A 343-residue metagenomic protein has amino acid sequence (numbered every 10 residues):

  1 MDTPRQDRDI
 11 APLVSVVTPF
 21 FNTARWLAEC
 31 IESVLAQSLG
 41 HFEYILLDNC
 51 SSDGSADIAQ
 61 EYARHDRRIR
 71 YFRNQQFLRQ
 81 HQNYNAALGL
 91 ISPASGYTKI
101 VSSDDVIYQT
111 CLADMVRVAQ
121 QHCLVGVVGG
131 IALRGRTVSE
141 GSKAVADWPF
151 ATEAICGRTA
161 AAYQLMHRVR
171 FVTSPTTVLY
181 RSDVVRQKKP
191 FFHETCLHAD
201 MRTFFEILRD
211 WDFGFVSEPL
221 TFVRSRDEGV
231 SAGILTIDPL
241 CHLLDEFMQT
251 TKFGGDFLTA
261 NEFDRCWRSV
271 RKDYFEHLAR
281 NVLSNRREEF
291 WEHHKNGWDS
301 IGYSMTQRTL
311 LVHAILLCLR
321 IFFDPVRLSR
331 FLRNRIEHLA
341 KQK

Functional and structural regions predicted by a protein language model:
N22-A36: Short, well-formed alpha-helical segments that are part of the catalytic scaffolds of diverse glycosyltransferases
S33, D48-D57, Q76: A conserved acidic beta->alpha catalytic loop
F42-C50, F72-N74, V101-S103: Short beta-strand/loop segment that forms part of the nucleotide-sugar
R67-R68, Q76-G89, Y108, A113-V185: Flexible acidic/His/Gly-enriched loops in nucleotide-sugar-dependent glycosyltransferase catalytic domains
A94-D104: Short beta-strand-to-loop acidic/aromatic patch adjacent to the donor-nucleotide binding site
F150-L243: Conserved nucleotide-sugar donor-binding catalytic segment
G157-A160, C196, L220-D227, A232-F263 (+1 more regions): Catalytic core of nucleotide-sugar-dependent glycosyltransferases
A279-K343: Membrane-interface aromatic/basic loop that binds lipid-linked glycans or pyrophosphate carriers, typified by
